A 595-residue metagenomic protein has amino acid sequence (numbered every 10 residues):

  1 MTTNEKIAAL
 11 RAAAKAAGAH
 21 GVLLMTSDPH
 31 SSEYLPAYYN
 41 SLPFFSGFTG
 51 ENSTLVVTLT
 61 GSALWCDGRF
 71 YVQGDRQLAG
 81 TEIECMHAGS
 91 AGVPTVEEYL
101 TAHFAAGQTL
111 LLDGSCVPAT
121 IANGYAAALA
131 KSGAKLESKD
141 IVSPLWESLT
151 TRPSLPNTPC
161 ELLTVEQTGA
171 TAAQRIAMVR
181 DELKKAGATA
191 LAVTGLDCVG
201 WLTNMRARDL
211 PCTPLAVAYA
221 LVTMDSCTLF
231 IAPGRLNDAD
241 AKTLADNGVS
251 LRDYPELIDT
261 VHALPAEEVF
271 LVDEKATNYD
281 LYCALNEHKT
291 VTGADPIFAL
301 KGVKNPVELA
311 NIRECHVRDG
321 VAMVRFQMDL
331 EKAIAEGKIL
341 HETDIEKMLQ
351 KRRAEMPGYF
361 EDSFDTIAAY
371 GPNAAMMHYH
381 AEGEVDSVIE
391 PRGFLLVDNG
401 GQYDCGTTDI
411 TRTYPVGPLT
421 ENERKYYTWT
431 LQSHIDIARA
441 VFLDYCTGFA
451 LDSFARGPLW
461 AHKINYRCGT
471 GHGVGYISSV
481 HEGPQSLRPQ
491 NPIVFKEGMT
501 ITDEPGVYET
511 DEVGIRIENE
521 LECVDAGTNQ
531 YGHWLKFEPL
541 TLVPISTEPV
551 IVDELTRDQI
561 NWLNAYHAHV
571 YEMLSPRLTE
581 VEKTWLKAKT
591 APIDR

Functional and structural regions predicted by a protein language model:
M1-R595: Active-site neighborhoods and metal-handling regions in enzymes and metal-associated proteins
